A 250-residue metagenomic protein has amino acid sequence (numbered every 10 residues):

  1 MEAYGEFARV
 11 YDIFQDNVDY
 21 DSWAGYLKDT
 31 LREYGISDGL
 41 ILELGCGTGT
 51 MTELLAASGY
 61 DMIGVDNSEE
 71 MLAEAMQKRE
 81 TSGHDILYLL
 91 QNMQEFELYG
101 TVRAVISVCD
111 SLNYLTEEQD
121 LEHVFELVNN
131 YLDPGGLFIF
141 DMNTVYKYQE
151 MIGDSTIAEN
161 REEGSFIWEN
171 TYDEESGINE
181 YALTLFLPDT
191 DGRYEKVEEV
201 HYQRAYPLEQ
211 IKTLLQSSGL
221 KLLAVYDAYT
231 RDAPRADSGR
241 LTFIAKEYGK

Functional and structural regions predicted by a protein language model:
M1-S37: Conserved class I S-adenosyl-L-methionine
D38-G45: Conserved class I S-adenosyl-L-methionine
T50-E95: Class I SAM-dependent methyltransferase SAM/SAH-binding core
E97-A104: A short acidic, Gly/Pro-enriched loop at the edge of an enzyme's catalytic core that lines a small-molecule cofactor
V108-D110: Residues lining the SAM
E122-P134: A short glycine-rich, Lys/Arg-flanked "PGG" loop and its adjoining helix->strand segment in the class I
I139-K212: SAM-dependent methyltransferase
Y202-K250: C-terminal lobe and adjacent flexible extensions of AdoMet/dcAdoMet transferase-like proteins
